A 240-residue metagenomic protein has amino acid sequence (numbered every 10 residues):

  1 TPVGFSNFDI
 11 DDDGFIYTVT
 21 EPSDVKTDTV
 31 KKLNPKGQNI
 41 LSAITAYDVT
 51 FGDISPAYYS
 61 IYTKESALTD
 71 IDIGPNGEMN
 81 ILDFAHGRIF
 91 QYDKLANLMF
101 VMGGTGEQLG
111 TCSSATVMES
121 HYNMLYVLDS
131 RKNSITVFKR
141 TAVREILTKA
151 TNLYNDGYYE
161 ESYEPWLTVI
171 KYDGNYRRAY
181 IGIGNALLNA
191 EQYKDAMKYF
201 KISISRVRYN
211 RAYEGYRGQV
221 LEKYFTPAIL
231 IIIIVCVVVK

Functional and structural regions predicted by a protein language model:
T1-Y159, E164, T168-I181, N185-L187 (+4 more regions): Eukaryotic scaffold repeat domains enriched in small/polar residues
L188-N210: TPR/TPR-like (Sel1-like) alpha-helical repeat modules
C236-K240: Juxtamembrane interface at the cytosolic side of transmembrane helices
